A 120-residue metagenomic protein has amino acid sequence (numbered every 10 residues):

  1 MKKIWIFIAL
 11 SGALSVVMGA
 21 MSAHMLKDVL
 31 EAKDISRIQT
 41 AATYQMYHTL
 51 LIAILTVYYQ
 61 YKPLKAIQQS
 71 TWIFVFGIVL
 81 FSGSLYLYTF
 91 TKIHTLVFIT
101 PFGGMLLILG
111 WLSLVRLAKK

Functional and structural regions predicted by a protein language model:
M1-K120: Polytopic transmembrane helical bundles with strong interfacial aromatic enrichment
